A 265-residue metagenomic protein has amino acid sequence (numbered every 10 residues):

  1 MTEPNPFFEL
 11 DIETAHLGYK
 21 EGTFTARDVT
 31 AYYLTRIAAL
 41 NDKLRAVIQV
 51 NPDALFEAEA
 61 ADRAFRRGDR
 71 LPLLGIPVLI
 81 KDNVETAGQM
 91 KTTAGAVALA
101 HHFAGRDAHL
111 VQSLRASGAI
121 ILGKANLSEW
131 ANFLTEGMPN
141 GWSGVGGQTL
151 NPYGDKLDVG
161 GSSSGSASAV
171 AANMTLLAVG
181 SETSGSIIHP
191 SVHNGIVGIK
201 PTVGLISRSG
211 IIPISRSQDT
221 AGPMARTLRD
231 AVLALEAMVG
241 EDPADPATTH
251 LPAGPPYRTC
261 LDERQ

Functional and structural regions predicted by a protein language model:
M1-E57, G88: An N-terminal boundary/leader segment
E13, A31-L34, L55, E59 (+4 more regions): Predominant activation on well-ordered alpha-helical scaffold segments within soluble catalytic domains
K20-E21, L34-D42, E59-R66, R115-A116 (+2 more regions): Sec-exported extracytoplasmic/periplasmic mature domains
G22, K81, T227: Short, conserved phosphate/pyrophosphate- and ester-handling motifs at nucleotide-, phospho-/glycolipid
A38-A104: N-terminal, positively charged, Ser/Thr/Ala/Gly-biased leader segments that form transit/presequence-like amphipathic
L74-A221, P246-T249: Short glycine/serine-rich loop/turn segments
K200-Q265: A short helix-breaking turn/cap at a secondary-structure junction
